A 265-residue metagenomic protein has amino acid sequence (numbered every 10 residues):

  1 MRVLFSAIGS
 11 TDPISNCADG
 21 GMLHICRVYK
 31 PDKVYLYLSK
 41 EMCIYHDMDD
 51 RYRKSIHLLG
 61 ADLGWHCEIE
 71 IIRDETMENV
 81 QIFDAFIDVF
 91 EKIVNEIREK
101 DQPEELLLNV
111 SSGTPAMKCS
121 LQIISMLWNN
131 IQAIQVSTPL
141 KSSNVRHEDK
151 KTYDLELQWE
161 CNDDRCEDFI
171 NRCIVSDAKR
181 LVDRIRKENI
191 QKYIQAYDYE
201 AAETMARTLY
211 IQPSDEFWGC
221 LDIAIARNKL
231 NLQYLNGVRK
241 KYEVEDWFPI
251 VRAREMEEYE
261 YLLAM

Functional and structural regions predicted by a protein language model:
M1-E105, A116-M265: Long, low-complexity, Lys/Arg-enriched
L108: Conformationally flexible catalytic loops at phosphate/diphosphate-handling active centers
